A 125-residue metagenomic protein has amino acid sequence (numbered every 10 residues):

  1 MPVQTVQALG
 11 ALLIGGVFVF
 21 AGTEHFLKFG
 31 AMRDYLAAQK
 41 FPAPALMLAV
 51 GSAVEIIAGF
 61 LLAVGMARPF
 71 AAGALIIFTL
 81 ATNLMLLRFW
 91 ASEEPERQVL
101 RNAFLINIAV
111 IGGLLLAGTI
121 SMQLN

Functional and structural regions predicted by a protein language model:
M1-A31, A37, P44-A53, I57 (+1 more regions): Extended, low-polarity transmembrane helix blocks
